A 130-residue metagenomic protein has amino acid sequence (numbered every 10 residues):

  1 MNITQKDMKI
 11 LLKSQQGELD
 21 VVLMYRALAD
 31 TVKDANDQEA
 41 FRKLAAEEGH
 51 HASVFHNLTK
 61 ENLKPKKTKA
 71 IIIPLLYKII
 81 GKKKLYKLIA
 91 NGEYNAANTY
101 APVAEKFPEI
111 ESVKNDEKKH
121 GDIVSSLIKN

Functional and structural regions predicted by a protein language model:
M1-N130: Non-heme di-metal
